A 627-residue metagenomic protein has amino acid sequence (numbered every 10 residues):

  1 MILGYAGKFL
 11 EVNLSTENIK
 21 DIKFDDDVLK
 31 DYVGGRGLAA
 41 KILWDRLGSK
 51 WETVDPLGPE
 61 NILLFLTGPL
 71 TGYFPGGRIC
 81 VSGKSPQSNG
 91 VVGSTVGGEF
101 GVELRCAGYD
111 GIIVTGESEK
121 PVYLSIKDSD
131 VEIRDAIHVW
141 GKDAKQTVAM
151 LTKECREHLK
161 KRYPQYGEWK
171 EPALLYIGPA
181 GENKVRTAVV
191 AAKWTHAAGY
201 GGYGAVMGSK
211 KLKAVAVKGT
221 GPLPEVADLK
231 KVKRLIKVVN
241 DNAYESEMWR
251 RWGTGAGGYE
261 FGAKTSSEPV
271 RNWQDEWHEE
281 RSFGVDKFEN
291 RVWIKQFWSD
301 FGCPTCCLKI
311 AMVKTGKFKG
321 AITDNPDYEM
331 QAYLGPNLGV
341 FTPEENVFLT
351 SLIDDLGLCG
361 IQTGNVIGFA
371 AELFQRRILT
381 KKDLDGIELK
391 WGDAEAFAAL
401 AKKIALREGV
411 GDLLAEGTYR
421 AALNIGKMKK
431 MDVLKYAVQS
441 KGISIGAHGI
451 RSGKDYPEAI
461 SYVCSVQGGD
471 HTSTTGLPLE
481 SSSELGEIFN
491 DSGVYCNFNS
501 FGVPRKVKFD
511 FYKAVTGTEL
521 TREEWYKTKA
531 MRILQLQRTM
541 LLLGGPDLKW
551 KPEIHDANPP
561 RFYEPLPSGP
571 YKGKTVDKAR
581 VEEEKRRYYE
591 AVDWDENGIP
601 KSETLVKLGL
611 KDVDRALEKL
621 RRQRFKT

Functional and structural regions predicted by a protein language model:
M1-G204, S209-P224, L229-S246, G262-Q274: Protein-protein interaction/assembly regions in multi-subunit complexes
Y163-G201, M207-T627: Extended C-terminal regions of large enzymes
